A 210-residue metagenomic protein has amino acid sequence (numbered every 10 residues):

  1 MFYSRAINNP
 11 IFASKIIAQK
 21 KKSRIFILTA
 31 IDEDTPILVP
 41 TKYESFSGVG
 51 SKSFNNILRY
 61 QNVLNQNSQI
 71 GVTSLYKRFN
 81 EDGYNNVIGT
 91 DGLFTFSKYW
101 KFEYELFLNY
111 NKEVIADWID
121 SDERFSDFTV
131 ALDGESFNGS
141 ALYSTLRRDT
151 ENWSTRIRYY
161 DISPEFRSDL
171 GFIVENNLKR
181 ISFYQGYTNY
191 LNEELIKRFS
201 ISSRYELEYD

Functional and structural regions predicted by a protein language model:
M1-I7, S45-G48, S74-F79, F128-D133: The substrate-binding groove and active-site-proximal loops of carbohydrate-active enzymes, especially glycoside
M1-K15, F26-S51, F166-N176, S182: Surface-exposed coil loops of outer-membrane beta-barrel proteins
S4-N9, A18, S23, D32-E33 (+7 more regions): Long, low-hydrophobicity, solvent-exposed regions enriched in small/turn-prone and acidic residues
N9-I11, I17, L93-F96, E103-D210: Exposed, low-structure sequence patches enriched in small/polar residues
K20, I27, E33, I37 (+2 more regions): Hydrophobic, small-residue-rich alpha-helical packing segments that form membrane-like cores
R24-F26, Q69, K101, S154 (+1 more regions): Membrane-spanning beta-strand positions in outer-membrane beta-barrel proteins
I37-E44, E81-I88, V114-S121, R167-I173: Outer-membrane beta-barrel translocator domains and adjoining extracellular loop/strand segments of Gram-negative
